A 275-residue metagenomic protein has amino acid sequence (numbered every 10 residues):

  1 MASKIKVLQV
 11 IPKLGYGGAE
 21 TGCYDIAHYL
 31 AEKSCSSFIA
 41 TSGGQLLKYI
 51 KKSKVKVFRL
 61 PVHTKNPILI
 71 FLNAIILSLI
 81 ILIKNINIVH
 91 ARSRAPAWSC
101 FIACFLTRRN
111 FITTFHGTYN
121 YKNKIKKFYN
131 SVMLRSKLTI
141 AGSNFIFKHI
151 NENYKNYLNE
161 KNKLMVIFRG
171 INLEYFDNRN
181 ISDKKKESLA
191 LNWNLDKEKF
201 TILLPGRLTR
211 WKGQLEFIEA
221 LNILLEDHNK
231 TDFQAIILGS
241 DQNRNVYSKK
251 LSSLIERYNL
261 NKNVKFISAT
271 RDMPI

Functional and structural regions predicted by a protein language model:
K4-I5, Q9-G17, T21-I68, N151 (+2 more regions): N-terminal strand-loop element at the rim of the active site of nucleotide-sugar-dependent glycosyltransferases
E20-D25, F200-E226, K249, P274: A conserved mid-protein helix/loop that constitutes part of the nucleotide-sugar donor-binding site
A40-Q45, I171, P205, Q234-K249: Glycosyltransferase donor-sugar binding loop
A91-A97, F115: Short His-centered aromatic/hydrophobic patch
F105, F111-N144, K148, L158-N159: A conserved, positively charged/aromatic
S136-V166, I171-N178: A short, active-site helix/loop in glycosyltransferases that binds the activated sugar's phosphate group
K155, D177-L195, K250-S253: A short helix/loop element that forms part of the nucleotide-sugar donor recognition site in Leloir-type
G239, S248-T270: Nucleotide-activated donor-binding/catalytic signature segment of Leloir-type glycosyltransferases, i.e., the conserved
